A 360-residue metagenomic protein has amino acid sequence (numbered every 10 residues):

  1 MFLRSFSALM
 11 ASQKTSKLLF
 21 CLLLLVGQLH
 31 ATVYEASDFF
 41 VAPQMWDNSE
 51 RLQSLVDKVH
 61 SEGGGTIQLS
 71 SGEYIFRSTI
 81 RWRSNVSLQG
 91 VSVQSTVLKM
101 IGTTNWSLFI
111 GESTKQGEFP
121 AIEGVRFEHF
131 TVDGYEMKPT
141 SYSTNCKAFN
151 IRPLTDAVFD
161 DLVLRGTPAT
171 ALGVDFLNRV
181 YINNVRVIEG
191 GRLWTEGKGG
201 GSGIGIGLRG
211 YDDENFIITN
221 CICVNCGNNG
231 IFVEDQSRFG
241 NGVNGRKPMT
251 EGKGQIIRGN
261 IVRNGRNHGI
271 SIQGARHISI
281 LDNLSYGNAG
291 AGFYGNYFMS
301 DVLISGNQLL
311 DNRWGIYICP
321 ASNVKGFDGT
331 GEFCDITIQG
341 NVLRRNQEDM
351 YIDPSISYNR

Functional and structural regions predicted by a protein language model:
F2-L19: Bacterial N-terminal signal peptides that target proteins for export
K17-Q28: Bacterial N-terminal signal peptides
F39-S49, Q53-V56, H60-S87, V91-N105 (+2 more regions): N-terminal extracellular ligand-recognition/capping segment immediately after the signal peptide
R51, K99-N145, F149-R152, V163-R165 (+1 more regions): Extracellular polysaccharide-degrading/modifying enzymes targeting complex plant/algal/animal polysaccharides
G64-G65, F76-T79, V93-W106, E136-Y142 (+9 more regions): Short glycine/acidic-rich loop motifs that flank beta-strands on beta-rich extracellular proteins
N85, Q89-Q94, E123-G134, T155-G166 (+8 more regions): Right-handed parallel beta-helix
G111-G117, G205-L208, N241-K247, S322-D328: Short, recurring structural edge motifs at helix starts
